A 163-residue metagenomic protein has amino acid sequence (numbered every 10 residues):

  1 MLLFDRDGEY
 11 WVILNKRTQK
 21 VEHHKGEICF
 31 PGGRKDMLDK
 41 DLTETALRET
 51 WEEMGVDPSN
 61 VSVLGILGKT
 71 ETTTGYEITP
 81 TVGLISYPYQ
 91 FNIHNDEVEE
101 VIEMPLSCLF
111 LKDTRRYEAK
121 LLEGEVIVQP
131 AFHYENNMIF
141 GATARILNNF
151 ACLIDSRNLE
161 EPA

Functional and structural regions predicted by a protein language model:
M1-F30: N-terminal strand-loop-strand
L2-L3, T143, L147-F150: Buried hydrophobic packing segments
K20, R34-E135, I139, N149-A163: Unchanged
E27, G33-R34, A142: Gly/Ser/Thr-rich helix-start
